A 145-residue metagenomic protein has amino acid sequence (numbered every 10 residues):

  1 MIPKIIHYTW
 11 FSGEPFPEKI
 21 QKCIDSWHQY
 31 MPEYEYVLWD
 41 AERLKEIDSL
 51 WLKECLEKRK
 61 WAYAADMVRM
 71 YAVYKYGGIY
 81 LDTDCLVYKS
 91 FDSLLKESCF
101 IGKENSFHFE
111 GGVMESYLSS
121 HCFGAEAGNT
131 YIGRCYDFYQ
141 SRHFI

Functional and structural regions predicted by a protein language model:
M1-S49: N-terminal anchoring/stem segment of glycosyltransferases
F11-G13, R43-K45, C85-V87, S106-H108 (+1 more regions): Short, solvent-exposed loop/turn segments at secondary-structure junctions
G13-I20, K58-D66, G124, I145: Aromatic-acidic/polar surface patches that form glycan- and anion
K19-K22, V68, L86, T130 (+1 more regions): Extracytoplasmic/secreted proteins, especially bacterial periplasmic and envelope-associated proteins
I47-R59: Charged, often glycine-rich, active-site loop that binds/positions anionic groups
A62-H108, M114-Y117: GT-A fold catalytic core of metal-dependent nucleotide-sugar glycosyltransferases, centered on the diacidic
S93-I145: Conserved catalytic core of nucleotide-sugar-dependent glycosyltransferases
